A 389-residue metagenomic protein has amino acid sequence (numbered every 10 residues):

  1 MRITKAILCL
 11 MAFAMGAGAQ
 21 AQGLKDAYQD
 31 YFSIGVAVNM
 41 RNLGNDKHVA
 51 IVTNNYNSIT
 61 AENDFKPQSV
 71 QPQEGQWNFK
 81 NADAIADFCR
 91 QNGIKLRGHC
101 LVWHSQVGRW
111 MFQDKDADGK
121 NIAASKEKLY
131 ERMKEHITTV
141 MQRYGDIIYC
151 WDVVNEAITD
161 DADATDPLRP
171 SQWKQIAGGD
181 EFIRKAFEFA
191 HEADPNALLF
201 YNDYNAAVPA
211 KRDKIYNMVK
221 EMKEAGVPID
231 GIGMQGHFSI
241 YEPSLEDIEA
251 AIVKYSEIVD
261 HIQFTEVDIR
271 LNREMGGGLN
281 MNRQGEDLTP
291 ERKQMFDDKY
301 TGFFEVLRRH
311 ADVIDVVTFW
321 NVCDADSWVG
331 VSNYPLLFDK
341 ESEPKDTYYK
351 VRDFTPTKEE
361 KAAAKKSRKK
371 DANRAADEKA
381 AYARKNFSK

Functional and structural regions predicted by a protein language model:
M1-A6: Positively charged n-region of N-terminal signal peptides that target proteins for export
I7-G16: Bacterial N-terminal signal peptides
A19-A21: Boundary at the C-terminal end of the N-terminal hydrophobic targeting segment
L24, N54, S58-P72, N81-F200 (+2 more regions): Substrate-binding cleft and catalytic face of glycoside hydrolase catalytic domains, especially the flexible beta-alpha
D26-F32, N39-V49, R169-M281: Noncatalytic carbohydrate-binding groove/subsite architecture in carbohydrate-active enzymes
N42-H48, K66-Q71, S327: Short, solvent-exposed loop/turn elements at domain surfaces
Y56, I148, I229, V259 (+1 more regions): Core-facing hydrophobic residues within beta-strands of well-ordered domains
Q71, N78, K115, T139 (+8 more regions): Aromatic-rich peripheral "rim/lid" segments of glycoside hydrolase catalytic domains that contact and position glycan
